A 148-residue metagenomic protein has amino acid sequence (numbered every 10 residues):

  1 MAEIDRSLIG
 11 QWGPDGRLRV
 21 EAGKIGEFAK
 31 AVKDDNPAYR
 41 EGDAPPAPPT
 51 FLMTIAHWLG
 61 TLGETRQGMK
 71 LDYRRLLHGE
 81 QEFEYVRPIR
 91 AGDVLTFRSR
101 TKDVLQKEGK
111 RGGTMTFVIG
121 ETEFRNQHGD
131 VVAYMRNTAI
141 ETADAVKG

Functional and structural regions predicted by a protein language model:
M1-E3, P88-G148: HotDog/MaoC-like acyl-thioester-processing domains
M1-E80, V146-G148: Hot-dog-fold acyl-thioester-processing enzymes
H78-E84, A139: A beta-strand/beta-hairpin structural motif
